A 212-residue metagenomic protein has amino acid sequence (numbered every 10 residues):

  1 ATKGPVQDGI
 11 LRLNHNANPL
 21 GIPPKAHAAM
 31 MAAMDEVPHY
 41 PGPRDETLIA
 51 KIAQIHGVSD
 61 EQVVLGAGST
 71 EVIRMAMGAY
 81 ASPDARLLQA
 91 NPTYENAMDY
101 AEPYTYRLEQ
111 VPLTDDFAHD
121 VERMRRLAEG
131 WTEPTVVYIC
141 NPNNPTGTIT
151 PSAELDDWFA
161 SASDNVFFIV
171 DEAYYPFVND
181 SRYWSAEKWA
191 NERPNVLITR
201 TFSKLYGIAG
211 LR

Functional and structural regions predicted by a protein language model:
A1-H39, E133: N-terminal "arm"/small-domain region of PLP-dependent enzymes with the aminotransferase-like
N16-P19, S69-T70, Y94, N141-T146 (+2 more regions): Short glycine-rich anion-binding loops that position phosphate/pyrophosphate groups of nucleotides and phosphorylated
V37-R86: Phosphate-binding glycine-rich loop
S59, Y104-T105, E192: Short, structured coil segments at secondary-structure junctions
V63, L87, L108, V137 (+2 more regions): Hydrophobic/aromatic residues located in beta-strands of well-ordered beta-sheets within soluble catalytic
A79-I139: PLP-dependent aminotransferase-like
H119-T132, P145-F168, E172-Y206: Active-site pre-lysine segment of PLP-dependent enzymes
